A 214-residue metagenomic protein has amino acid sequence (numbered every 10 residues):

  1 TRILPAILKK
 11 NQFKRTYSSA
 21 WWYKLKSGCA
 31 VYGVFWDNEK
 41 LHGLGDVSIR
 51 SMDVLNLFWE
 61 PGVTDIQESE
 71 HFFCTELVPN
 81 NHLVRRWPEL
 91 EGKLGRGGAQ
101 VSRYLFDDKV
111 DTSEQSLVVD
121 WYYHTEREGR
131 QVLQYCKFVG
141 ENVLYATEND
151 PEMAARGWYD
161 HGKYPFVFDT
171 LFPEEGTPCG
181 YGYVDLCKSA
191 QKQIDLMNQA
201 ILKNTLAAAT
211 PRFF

Functional and structural regions predicted by a protein language model:
T1-F214: Extended alpha-helical, oligomerization-prone segments that build pores/tubes and scaffolds
